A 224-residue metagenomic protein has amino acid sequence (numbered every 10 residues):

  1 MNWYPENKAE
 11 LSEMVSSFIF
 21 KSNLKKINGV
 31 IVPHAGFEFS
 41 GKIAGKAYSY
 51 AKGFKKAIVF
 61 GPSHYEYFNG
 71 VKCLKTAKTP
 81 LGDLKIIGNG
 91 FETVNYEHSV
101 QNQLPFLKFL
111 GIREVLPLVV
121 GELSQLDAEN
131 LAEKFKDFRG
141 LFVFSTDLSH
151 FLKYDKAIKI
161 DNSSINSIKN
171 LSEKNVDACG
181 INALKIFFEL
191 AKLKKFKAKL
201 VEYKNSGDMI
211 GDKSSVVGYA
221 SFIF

Functional and structural regions predicted by a protein language model:
M1-G211, I223: Active-site histidine-anchored catalytic micro-motif
S215-S221: Short hydrophobic/aromatic beta-strand or adjacent loop that forms the aromatic wall/cage of a ligand/substrate-binding
